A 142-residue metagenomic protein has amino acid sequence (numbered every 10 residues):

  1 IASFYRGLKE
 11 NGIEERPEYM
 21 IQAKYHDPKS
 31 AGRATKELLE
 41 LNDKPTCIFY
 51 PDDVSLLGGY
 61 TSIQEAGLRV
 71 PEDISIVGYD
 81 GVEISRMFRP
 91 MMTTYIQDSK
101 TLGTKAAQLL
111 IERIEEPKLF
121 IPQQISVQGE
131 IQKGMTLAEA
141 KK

Functional and structural regions predicted by a protein language model:
I1-K142: Bacterial carbohydrate/catabolite-sensing allosteric modules
